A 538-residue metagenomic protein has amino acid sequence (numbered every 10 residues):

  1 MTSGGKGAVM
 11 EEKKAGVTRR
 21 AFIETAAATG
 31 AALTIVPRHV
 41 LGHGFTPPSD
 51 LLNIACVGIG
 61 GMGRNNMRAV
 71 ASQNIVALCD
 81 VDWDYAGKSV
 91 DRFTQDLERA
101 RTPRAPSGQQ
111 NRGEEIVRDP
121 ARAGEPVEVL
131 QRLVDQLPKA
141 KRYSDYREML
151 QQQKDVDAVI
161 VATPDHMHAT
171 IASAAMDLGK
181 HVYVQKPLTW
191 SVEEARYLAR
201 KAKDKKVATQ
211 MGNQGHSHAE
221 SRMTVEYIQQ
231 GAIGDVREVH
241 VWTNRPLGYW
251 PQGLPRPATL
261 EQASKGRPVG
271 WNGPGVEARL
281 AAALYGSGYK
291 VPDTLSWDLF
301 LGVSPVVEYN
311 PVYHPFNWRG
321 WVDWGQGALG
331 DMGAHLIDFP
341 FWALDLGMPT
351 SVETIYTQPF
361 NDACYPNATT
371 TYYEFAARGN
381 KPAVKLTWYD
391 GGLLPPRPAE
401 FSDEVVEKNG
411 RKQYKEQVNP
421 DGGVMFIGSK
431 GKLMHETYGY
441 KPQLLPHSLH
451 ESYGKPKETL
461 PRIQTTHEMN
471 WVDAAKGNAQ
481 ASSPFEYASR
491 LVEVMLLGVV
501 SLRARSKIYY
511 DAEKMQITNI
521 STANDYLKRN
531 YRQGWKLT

Functional and structural regions predicted by a protein language model:
T2-L178, R196-A208: N-terminal glycine-/serine-/threonine-rich beta1-alpha1-beta2 phosphate-ribose binding loop of Rossmann-like
E12, E24-P48, A363-C364, D473-T538: C-terminal helix-rich "cap/oligomerization" subdomain common to oxidoreductases
G58, A232-Y249, P268-N272, S296-D298 (+3 more regions): NAD(P)-dependent dehydrogenases' Rossmann-like dinucleotide-binding region
N65-V70, K88-D91, T170-A174, E194-A195 (+4 more regions): Short, solvent-exposed loop/turn and secondary-structure capping segments
L97-L137, L254-G288, T294, E400-K412: Charged, glycine/proline-rich intrinsically disordered loops and linkers
Y143, A162-H168, L188-S191, A195 (+5 more regions): Short, solvent-exposed turn/loop segments enriched in Gly/Ser/Thr/Pro and often Arg
H181-Y183, T189-T294: A contiguous active-site-proximal alpha/beta segment in oxidoreductase catalytic domains
A278-A479, V492-V499, A504-E513, I517-N519 (+1 more regions): Glycine-rich, aromatic-lined ligand/substrate-binding cores of catalytic and carbohydrate-binding domains
